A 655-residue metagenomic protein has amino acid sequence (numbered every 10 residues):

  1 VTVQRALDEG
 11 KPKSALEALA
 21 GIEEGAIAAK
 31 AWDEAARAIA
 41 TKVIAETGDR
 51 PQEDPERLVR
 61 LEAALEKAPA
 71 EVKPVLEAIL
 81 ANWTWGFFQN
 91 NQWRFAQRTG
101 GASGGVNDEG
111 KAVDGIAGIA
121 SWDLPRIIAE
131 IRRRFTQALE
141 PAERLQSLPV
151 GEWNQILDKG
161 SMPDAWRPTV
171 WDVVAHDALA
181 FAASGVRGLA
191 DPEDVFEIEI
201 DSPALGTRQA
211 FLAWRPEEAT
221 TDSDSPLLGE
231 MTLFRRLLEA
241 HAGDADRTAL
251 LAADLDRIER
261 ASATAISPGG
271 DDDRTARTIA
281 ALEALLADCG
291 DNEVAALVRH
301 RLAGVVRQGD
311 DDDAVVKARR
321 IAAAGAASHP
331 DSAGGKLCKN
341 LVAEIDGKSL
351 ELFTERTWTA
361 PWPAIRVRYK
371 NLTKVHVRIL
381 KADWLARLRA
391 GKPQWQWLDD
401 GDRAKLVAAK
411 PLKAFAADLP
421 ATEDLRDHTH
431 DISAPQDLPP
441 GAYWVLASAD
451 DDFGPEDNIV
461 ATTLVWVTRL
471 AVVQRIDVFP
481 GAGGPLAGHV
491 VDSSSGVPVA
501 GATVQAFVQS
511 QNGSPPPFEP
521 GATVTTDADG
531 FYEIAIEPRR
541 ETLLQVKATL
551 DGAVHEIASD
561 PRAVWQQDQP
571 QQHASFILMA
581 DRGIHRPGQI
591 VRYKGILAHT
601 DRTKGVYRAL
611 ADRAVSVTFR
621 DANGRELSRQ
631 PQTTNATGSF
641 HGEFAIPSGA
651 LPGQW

Functional and structural regions predicted by a protein language model:
R5-K42, T47-W655: N-terminal, cleavable Sec-dependent signal peptides of secreted/periplasmic/extracellular proteins
